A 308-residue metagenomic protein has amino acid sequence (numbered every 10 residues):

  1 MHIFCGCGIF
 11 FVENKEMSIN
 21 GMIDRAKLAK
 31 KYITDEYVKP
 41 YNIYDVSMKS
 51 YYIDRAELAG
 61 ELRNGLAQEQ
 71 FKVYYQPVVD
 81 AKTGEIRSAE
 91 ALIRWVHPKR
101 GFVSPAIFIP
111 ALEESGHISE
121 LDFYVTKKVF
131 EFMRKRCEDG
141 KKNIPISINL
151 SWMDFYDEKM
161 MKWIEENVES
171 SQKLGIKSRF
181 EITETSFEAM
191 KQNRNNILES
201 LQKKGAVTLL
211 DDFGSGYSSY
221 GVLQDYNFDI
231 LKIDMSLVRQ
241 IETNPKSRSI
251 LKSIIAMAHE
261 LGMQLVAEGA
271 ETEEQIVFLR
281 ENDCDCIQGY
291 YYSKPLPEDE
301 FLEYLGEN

Functional and structural regions predicted by a protein language model:
M1-A56: Cyclic-dinucleotide signaling modules
M1-C5, T34, G101, C137-I144 (+1 more regions): Catalytic core regions of nucleotide second-messenger enzymes
F11, Y51, T83-E90, H117-R194 (+1 more regions): Catalytic core of bacterial c-di-GMP phosphodiesterases, primarily the EAL and HD-GYP domains, capturing alpha-helical
N14, D80-E85, P98-R100, D139 (+2 more regions): Flexible loop/coil segments at beta-strand boundaries within sensory signal-transduction domains
K15, P98-K99, S151-E158, K177 (+2 more regions): EAL-family c-di-GMP phosphodiesterase catalytic domain
S18, S50-E57, E61, A67 (+4 more regions): Signal-transducing alpha-helical linker
M22-K30, A91, A111-L112, V125-M133 (+4 more regions): Structural preference for long, well-ordered alpha-helical segments in enzyme cores
S47, Y51-A111, N149, L210 (+2 more regions): Active-site core of bacterial EAL-family cyclic-dinucleotide phosphodiesterase domains
